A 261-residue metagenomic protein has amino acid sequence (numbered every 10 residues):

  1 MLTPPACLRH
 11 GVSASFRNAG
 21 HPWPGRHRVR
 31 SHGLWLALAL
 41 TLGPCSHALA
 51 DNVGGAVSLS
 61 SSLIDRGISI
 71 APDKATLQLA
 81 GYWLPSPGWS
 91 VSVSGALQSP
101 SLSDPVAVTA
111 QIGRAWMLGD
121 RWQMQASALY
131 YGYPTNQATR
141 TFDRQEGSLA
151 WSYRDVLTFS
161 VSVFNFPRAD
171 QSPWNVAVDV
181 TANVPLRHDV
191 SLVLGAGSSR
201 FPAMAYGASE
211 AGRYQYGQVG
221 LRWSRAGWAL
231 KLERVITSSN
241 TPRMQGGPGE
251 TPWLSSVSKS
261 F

Functional and structural regions predicted by a protein language model:
M1-N52, F261: Cleavable N-terminal export/targeting peptides
L49-S99: Short glycine/proline- and aromatic-enriched beta-strand/turn motifs that initiate or cap beta-hairpins
V53-G55, P87-V93, D120-A126, D155-V161 (+2 more regions): Repeated loop/turn-to-beta-strand initiation elements of outer-membrane beta-barrel proteins
L59-D65, G95-S101, Y130-P134, Y153-D155 (+5 more regions): Transmembrane beta-strands of outer-membrane beta-barrel pores
S61, W83-P85, R114-W116, W122 (+5 more regions): Residue-level signature of outer-membrane beta-barrel architecture
D73-L77, D104-V108, T141-Q145, S172-V178 (+2 more regions): Residues that define the transmembrane beta-barrel architecture of outer-membrane proteins
R140-A203: Detector for outer-membrane/organellar transmembrane beta-barrel domains, recognizing the amphipathic beta-strand
V184, V219-A229, R234, G247-F261: Outer-membrane beta-barrel "beta-signal"
